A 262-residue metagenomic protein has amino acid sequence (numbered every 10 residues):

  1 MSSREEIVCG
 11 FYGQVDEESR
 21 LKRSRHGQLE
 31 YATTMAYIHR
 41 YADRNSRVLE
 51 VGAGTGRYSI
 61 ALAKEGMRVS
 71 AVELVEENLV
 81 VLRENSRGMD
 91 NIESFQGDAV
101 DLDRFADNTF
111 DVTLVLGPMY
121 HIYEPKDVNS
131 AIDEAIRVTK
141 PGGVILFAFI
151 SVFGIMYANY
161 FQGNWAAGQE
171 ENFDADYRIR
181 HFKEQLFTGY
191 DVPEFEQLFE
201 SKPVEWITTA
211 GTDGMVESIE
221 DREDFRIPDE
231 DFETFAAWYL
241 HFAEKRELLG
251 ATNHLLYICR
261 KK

Functional and structural regions predicted by a protein language model:
M1-R44, R57, A61: Conserved class I S-adenosyl-L-methionine
N45-G52: Conserved class I S-adenosyl-L-methionine
R57-D101: Class I SAM-dependent methyltransferase SAM/SAH-binding core
D103-T113: A short acidic, Gly/Pro-enriched loop at the edge of an enzyme's catalytic core that lines a small-molecule cofactor
N129-P141: A short glycine-rich, Lys/Arg-flanked "PGG" loop and its adjoining helix->strand segment in the class I
I145-N172: Conserved class I S-adenosyl-L-methionine
L186-P203, T209: Short alpha-helix
T208-K262: A C-terminal cap/extension of S-adenosyl-L-methionine-dependent methyltransferases that defines the acceptor-substrate
